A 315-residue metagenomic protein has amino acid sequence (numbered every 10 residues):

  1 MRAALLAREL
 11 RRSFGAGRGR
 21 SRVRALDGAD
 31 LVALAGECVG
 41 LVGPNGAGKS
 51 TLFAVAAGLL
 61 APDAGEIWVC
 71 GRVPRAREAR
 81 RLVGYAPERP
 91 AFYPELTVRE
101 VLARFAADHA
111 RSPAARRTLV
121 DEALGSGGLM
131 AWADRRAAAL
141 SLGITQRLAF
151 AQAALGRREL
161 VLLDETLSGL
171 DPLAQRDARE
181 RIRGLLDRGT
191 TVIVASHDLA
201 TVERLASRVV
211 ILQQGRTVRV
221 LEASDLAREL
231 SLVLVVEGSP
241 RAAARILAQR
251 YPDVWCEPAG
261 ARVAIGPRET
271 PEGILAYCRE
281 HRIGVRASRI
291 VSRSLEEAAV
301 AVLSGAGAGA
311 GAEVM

Functional and structural regions predicted by a protein language model:
V42-P44: The feature captures the beta-strand-to-loop junction immediately N-terminal to the Walker
A57: Helix-to-loop junction immediately C-terminal to a conserved catalytic motif
G65-A79: Conserved ABC transporter NBD signature motif
A103, A107, A115-W132: Conserved ABC ATPase "signature" region
V161-E165: Catalytic Walker B motif of ABC-type/P-loop ATPase nucleotide-binding domains
R179-A264: ABC transporter nucleotide-binding domain
